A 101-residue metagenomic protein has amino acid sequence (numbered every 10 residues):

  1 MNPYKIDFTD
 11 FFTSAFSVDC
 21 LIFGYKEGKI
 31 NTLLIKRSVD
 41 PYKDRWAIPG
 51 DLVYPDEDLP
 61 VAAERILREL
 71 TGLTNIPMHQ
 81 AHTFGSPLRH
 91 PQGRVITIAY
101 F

Functional and structural regions predicted by a protein language model:
M1-K5, Q80-T83: Short Pro/Gly-enriched beta-strand edge/turn motifs at strand-loop
N2-A47: N-terminal strand-loop-strand
K29-I76, T83-G85: Conserved Nudix-box catalytic region and its N-terminal flanking loop in Nudix hydrolases and closely related
L88-F101: Active-site-adjacent beta-strand/loop module that shapes the phosphate/pyrophosphate-binding cleft
